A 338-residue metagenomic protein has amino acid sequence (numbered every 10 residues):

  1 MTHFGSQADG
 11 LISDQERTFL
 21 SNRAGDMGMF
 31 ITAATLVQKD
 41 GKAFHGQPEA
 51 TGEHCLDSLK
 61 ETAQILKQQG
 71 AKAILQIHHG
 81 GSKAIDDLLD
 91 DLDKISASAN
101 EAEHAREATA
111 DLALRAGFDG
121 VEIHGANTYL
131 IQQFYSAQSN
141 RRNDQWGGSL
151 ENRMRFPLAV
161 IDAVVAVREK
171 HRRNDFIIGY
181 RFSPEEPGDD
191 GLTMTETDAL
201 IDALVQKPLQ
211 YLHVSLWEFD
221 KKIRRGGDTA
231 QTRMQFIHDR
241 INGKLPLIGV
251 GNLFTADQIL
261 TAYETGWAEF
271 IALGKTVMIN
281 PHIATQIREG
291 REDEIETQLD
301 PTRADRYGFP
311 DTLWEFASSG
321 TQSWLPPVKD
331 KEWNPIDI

Functional and structural regions predicted by a protein language model:
M1-I338: Flavin-dependent oxidoreductase catalytic cores
